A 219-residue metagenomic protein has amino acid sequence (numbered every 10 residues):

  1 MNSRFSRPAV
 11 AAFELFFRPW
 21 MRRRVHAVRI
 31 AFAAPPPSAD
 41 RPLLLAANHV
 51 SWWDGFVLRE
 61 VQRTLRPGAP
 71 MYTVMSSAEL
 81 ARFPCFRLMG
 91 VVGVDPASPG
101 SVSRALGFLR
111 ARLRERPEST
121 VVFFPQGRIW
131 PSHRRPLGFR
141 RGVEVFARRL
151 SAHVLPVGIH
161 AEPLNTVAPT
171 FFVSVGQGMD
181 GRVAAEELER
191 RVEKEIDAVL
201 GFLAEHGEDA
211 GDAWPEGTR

Functional and structural regions predicted by a protein language model:
M1-R59, P70-M71, A81-V91, R110 (+2 more regions): Membrane-anchoring hydrophobic helices of lipid-metabolizing enzymes
N2-F5, S103-R219: Non-catalytic C-terminal accessory region of glycerolipid acyltransferases and related lyso-lipid remodeling enzymes
L44-A46, G93, T120-F124: Structural motif
S51, M75-L80, I159-P163: Short glycine-enriched loops at secondary-structure junctions
T64-P67: Short helix-capping segments at alpha-helix termini
V74-S76, V94-P96, V157: Generic beta-sheet signal
V91-S98, I129-R134: Surface-exposed cleft-lining segments at the edges of enzyme active sites
